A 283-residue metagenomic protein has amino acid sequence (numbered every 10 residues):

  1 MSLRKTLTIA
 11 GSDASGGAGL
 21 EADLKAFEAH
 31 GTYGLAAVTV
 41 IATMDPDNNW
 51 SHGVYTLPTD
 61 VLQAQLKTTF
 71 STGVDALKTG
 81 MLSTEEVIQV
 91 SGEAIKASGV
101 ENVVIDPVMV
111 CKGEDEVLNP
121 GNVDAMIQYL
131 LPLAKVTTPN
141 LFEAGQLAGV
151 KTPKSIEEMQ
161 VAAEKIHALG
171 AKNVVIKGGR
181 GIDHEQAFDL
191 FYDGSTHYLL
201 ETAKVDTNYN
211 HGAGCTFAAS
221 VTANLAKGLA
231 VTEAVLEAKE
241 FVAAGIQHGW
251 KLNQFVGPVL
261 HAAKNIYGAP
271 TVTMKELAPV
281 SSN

Functional and structural regions predicted by a protein language model:
S2-T8, L24-I105, M109-K112, K264-G268: Conserved N-terminal subdomain of the carbohydrate kinase-like
I9-S15, H197-H211: Short pre-catalytic strand/loop immediately N-terminal to key active-site residues, enriched for Gly-Thr
G31-L35, N224-A238: Phosphate-handling active-site elements
N49-T56, D115-P120, G149-P153: Short glycine-enriched, charge-decorated loop/helix-capping segments at active-site entrances that position
P120-H197: Conserved phosphate/ATP/ADP-binding segment of small-molecule kinases
G145-Q146, T207-V231: Short, small-residue alpha-helix embedded
T232-N283: Charged C-terminal helix
